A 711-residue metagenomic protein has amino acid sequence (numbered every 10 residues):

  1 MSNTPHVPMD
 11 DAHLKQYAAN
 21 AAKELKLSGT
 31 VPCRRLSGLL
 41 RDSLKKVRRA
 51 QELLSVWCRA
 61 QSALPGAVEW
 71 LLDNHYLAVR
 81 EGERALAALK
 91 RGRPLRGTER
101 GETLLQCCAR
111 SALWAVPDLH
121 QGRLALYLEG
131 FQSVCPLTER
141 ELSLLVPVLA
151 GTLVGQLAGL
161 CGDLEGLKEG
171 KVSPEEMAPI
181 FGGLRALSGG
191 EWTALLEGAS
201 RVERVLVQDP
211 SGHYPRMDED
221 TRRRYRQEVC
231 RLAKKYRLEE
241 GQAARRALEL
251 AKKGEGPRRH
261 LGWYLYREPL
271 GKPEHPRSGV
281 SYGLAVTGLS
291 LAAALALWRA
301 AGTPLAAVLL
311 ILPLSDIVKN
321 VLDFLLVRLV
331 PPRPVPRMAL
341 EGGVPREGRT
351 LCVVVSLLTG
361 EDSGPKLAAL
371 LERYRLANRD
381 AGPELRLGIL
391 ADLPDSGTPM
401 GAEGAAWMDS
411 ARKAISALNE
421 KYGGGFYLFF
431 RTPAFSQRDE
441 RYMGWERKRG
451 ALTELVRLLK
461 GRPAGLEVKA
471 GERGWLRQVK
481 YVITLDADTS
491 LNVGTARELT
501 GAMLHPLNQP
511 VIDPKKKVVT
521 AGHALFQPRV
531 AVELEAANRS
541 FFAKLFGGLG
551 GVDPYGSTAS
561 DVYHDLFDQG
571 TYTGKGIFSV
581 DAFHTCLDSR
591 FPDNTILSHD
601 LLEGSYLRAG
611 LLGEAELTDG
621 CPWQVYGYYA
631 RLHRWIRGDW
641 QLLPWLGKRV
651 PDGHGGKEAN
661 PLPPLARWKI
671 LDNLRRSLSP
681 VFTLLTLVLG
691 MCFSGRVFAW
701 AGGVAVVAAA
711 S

Functional and structural regions predicted by a protein language model:
N3-V7, K15-N20, K26-C33, S37-L64 (+8 more regions): Basic/hydrophobic alpha-helical interface regions
H6, L25-D42, S62-D73, L77 (+19 more regions): Non-transmembrane, amphipathic alpha-helical segments
H6-E99, G424-Y481, L643-R676: ATP-dependent phospho-/nucleotidyl transfer catalytic cores
L64, L312-K319, D323, R328-L351: N-proximal low-complexity "stem/linker" segments adjacent to membrane-targeting elements
G101-L142, L149-G166: Active-site activation/catalytic loop segments of kinase-like enzymes and analogous catalytic loops in related
W114, S133, L137, G151 (+11 more regions): Short, well-ordered loop/turn and helix-capping segments at boundaries between secondary-structure elements and domains
A150-L160, E274-D323, P528-V532, Y572 (+1 more regions): Alpha-helical bilayer-embedded segments of polytopic membrane proteins, i.e., transmembrane/intramembrane helices
K171-V280, R333-G656, N660, R667: Internal catalytic domains of large membrane-associated glycosyltransferases
